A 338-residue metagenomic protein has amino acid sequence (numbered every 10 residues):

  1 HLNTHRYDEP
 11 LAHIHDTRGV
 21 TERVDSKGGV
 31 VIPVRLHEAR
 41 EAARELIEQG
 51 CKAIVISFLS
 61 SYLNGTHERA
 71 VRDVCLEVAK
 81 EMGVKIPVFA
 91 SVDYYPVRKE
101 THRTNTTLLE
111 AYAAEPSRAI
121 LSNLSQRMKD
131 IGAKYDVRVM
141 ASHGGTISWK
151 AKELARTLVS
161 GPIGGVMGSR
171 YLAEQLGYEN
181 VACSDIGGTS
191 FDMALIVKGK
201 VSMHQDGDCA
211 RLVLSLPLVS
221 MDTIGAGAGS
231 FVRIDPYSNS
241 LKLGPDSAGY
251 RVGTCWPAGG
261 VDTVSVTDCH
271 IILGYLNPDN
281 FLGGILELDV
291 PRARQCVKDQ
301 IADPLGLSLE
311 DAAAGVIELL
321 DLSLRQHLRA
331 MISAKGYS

Functional and structural regions predicted by a protein language model:
H1-S338: N-terminally biased helix-coil "hinge/interface" segments that flank
